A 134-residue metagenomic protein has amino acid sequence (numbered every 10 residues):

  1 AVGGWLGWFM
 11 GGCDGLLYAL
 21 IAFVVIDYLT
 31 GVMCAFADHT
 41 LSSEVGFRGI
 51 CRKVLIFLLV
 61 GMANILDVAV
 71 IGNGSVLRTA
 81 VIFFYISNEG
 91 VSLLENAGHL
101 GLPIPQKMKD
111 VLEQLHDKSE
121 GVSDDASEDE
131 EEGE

Functional and structural regions predicted by a protein language model:
A1-F9: Short, strongly hydrophobic alpha-helical membrane anchors
G4-W5, V32, G61, I65: Alpha-helical transmembrane segments of multipass membrane proteins
G15-I26, R78-Y85: Hydrophobic core segments of alpha-helical transmembrane domains in multi-pass membrane proteins
F36-V45, N96-I104: A cytosolic-side transmembrane-helix exit/cap motif
D38-L59: Juxtamembrane helix-capping/reentrant segments at transmembrane boundaries
L59-V68, S123: Hydrophobic alpha-helical transmembrane segments in multi-pass integral membrane proteins
A69-H99: Hydrophobic alpha-helical transmembrane segments and immediately flanking/interface helices in integral membrane
S87-E134: Membrane-proximal cytosolic segments adjacent to transmembrane helices
